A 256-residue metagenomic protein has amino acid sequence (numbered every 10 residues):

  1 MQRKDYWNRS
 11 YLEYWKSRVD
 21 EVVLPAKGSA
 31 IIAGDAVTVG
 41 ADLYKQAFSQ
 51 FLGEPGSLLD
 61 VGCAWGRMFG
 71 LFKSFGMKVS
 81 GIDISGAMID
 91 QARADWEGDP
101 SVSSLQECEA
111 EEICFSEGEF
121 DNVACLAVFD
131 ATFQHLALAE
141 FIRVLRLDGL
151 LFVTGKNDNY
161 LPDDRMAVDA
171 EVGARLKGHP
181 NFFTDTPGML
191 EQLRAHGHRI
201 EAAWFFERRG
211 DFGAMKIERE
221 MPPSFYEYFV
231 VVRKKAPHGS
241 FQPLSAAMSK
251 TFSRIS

Functional and structural regions predicted by a protein language model:
M1-G53: Conserved class I S-adenosyl-L-methionine
L59, W65-E112: Class I SAM-dependent methyltransferase SAM/SAH-binding core
A124: A conserved beta-strand element that flanks and buttresses the S-adenosyl-L-methionine
A127-V128, L136: Short catalytic micro-motifs in class I SAM-dependent methyltransferases
L136-L147: A short glycine-rich, Lys/Arg-flanked "PGG" loop and its adjoining helix->strand segment in the class I
F152-H179: Conserved class I S-adenosyl-L-methionine
P180-G197, A202-A203: Short alpha-helix
D211-S256: Core SAM-dependent methyltransferase catalytic element
